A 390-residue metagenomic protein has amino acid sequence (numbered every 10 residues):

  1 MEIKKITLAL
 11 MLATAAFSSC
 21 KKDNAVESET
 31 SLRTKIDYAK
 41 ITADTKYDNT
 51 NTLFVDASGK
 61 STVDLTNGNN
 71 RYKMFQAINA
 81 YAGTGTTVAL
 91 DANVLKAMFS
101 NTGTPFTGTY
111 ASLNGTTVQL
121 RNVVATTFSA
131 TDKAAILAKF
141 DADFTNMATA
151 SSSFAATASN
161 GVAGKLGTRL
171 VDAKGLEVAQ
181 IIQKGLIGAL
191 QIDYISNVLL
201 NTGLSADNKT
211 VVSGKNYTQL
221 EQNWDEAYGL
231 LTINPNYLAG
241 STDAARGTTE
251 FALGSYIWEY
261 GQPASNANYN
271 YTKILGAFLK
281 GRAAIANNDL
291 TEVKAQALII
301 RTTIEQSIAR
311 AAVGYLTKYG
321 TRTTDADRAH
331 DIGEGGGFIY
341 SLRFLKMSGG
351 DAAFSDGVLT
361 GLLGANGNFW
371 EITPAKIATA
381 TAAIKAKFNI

Functional and structural regions predicted by a protein language model:
M1-T7: Bacterial N-terminal signal peptides that target proteins for export
L8-L12: Hydrophobic alpha-helical targeting segments used for export or membrane insertion
A16-S19: C-terminal motif of bacterial Sec signal peptides marking the signal peptidase cleavage site
K22: Short, conserved catalytic or interaction motifs in soluble domains
A25-I390: Mature extracytoplasmic or organellar-lumen-exposed domains after removal of signal/transit peptides
